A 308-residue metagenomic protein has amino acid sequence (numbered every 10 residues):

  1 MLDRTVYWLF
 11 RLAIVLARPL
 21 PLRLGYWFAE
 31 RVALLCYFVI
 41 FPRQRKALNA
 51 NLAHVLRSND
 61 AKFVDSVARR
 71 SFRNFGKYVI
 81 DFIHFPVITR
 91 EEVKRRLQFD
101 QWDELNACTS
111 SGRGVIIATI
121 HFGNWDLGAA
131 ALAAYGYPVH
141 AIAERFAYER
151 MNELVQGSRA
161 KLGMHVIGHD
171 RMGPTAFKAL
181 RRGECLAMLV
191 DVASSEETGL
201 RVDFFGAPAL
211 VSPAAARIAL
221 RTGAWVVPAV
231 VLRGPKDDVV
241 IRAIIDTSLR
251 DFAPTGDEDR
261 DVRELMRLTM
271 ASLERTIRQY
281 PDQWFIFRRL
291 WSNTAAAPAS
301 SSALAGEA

Functional and structural regions predicted by a protein language model:
M1-T119, E153-Q156, G163: Membrane-anchoring hydrophobic helices of lipid-metabolizing enzymes
T5, I40, K62-D65, R69 (+4 more regions): Non-catalytic C-terminal accessory region of glycerolipid acyltransferases and related lyso-lipid remodeling enzymes
L12, A47, D103, L127 (+4 more regions): Short Gly/charged-rich anion-binding patches and loops
L20, V55-L56, Y135, L162 (+2 more regions): Residues at alpha-helix termini
Q44-A47, R145-E149, P208-S212: Active-site metal-coordination segments of metallo-dependent hydrolases
K77, S110-D170, A193-L200: Catalytic core of membrane glycerolipid acyltransferases/transacylases, capturing the structured, soluble-facing
E92-L97, E144, K161-I167, F204-G206 (+2 more regions): Short, flexible loop segments at the rims of nucleotide/cofactor-binding pockets, characterized by
